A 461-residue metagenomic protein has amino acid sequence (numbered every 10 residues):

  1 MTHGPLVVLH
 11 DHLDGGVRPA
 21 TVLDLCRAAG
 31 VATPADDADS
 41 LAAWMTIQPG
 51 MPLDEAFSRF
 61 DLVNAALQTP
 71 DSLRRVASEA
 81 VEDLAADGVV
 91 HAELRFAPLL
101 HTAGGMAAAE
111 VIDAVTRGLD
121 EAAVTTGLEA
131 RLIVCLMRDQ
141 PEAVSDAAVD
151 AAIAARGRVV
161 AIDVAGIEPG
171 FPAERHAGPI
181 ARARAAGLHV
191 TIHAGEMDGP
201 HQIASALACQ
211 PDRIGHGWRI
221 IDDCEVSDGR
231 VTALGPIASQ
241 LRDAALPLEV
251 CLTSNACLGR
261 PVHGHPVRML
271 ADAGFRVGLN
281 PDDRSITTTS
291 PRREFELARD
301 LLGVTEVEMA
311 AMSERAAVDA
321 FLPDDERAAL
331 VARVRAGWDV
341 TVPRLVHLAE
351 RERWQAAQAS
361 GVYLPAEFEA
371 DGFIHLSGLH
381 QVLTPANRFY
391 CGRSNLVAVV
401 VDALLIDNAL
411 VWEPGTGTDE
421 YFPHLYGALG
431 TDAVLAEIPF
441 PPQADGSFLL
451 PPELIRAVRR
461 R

Functional and structural regions predicted by a protein language model:
M1-L188, M197-Q202, L207-R213, R219-T341: Metal-cofactor-binding active-site regions of metalloenzymes
H10-H12, H193, H216, H265 (+3 more regions): Histidine-centered active-site/metal-ligand motif
I192, S227, A256, D371-H375: Short, surface-exposed loop/turn motifs that are enriched in glycine and acidic residues and include a nearby proline
V342-R461: Conserved, structured core segments of small domains
